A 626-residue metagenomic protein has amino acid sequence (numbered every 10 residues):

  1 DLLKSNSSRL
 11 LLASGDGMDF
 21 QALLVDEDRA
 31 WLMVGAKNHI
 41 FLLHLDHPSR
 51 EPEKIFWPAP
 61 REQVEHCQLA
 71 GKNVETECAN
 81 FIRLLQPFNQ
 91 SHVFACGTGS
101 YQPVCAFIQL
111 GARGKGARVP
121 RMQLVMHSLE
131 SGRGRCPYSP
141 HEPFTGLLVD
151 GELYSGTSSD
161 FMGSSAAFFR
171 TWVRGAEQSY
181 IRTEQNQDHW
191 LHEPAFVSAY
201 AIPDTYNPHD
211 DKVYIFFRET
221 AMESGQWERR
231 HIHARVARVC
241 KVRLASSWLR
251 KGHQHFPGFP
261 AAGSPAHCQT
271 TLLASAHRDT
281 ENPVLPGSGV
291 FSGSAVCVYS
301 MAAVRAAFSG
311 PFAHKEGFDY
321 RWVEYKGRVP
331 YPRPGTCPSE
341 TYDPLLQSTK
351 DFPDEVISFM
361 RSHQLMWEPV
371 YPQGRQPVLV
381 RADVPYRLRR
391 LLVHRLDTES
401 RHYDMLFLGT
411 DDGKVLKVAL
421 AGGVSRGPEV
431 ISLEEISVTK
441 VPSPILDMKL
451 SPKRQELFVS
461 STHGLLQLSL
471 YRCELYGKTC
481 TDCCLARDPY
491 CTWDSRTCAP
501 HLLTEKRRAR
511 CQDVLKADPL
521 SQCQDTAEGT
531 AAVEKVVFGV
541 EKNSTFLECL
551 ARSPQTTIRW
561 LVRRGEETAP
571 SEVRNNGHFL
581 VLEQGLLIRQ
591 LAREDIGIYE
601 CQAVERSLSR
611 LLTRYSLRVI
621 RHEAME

Functional and structural regions predicted by a protein language model:
D1-L450, R454-Q455, V459-Q467, R472-L475 (+3 more regions): Disulfide-stabilized extracellular ectodomains of secreted/luminal proteins, especially beta-rich
R395, K535-V540, R574-I598, A603-S609: Extracellular beta-strand/loop-rich beta-sandwich domains predominantly from IgSF
G427-E434, T557-L586, E594: Immunoglobulin-superfamily Ig-like beta-sandwich domains in protein ectodomains
Y471, R559-L561, I598-M625: Extracellular/luminal immunoglobulin-like beta-sandwich modules
L475-C484, R621-E626: Low-complexity, Pro/Ser/Thr- and charge-rich linker/hinge segments at domain boundaries
T479, P489, T545-L547, T556-I558 (+1 more regions): Conserved Ig-like domain signature around the intradomain disulfide
C484-R496: Extracellular, cysteine-rich, disulfide-stabilized repeat modules with beta-strand cores
T526-V533: Proline-enriched interdomain boundary motifs that mark the N-terminal boundary and often initiate the first structured
